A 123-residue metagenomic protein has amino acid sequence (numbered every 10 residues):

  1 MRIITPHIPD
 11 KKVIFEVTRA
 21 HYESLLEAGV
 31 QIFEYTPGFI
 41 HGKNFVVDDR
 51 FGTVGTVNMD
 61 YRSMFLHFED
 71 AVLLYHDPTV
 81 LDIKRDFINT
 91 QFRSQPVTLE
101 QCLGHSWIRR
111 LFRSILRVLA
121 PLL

Functional and structural regions predicted by a protein language model:
M1-L123: PLD/PLD-like phosphodiesterase catalytic module centered on the HKD motif
